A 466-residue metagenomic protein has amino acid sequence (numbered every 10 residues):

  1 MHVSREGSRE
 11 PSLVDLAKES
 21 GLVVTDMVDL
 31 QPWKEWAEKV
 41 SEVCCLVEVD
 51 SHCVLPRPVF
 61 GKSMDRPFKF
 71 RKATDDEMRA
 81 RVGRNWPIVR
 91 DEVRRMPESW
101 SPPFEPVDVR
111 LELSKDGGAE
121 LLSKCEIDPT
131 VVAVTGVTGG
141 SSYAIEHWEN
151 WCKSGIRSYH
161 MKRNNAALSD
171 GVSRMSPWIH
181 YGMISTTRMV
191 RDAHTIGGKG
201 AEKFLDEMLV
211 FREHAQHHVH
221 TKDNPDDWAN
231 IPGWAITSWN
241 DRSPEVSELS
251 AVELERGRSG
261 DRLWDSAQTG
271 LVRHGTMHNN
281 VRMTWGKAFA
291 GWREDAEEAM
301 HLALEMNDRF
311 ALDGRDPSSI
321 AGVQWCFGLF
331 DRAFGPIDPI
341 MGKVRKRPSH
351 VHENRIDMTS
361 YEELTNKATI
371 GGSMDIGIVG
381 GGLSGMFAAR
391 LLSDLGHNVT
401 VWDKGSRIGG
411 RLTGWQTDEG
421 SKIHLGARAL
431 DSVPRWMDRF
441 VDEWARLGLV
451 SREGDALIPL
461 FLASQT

Functional and structural regions predicted by a protein language model:
M1-V93, G200, T269, A288-R293 (+1 more regions): Trp/Phe/Arg-rich N-terminal binding region typifying the photolyase-homology
E38, E42, T195, R390 (+2 more regions): Short, well-ordered alpha-helices that flank and scaffold nucleotide-derived cofactor binding pockets
S63-A229, I356-K367: Glycine/tryptophan-enriched, flexible segments
N164-T359: Active-site-proximal binding-pocket segments
M374-V401: N-terminal Rossmann-like FAD-binding beta1-loop-alpha1 element of flavoenzymes
S393-D418: Glycine-rich FAD pyrophosphate-binding loop
G414-F461: N-terminal FAD cofactor-binding segment of flavoenzymes
T466: Helical element adjacent to the flavin cofactor pocket in flavoenzyme catalytic cores
